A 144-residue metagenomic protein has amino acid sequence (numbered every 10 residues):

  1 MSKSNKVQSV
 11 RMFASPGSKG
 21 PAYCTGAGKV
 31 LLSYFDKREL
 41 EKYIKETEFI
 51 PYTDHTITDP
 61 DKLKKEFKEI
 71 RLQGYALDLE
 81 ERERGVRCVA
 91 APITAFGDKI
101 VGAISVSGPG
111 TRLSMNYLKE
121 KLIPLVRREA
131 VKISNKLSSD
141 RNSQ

Functional and structural regions predicted by a protein language model:
M1-K45: Amphipathic alpha-helical effector-binding/dimerization core of metabolite-sensing transcriptional regulators
N5, E48, T111: Glycine-rich beta-alpha junction loops
K29-S33, K68, V131, N135: Generic alpha-helical structural context detector
E39-K42, T47-E48, R127-Q144: Cysteine/selenocysteine-centered motifs that mediate thiol-based redox chemistry or coordinate metal-sulfur cofactors
K42-Y43, T53, L79: Short, hydrophobic secondary-structure boundary micro-motifs
Y52-T53, R84: Intrinsically disordered, low-complexity polar/acidic regions
T56: Charged, glycine-interspersed solvent-exposed loop segments at helix/strand-loop junctions that cap or gate access
D59-K132: Extended hydrophobic
